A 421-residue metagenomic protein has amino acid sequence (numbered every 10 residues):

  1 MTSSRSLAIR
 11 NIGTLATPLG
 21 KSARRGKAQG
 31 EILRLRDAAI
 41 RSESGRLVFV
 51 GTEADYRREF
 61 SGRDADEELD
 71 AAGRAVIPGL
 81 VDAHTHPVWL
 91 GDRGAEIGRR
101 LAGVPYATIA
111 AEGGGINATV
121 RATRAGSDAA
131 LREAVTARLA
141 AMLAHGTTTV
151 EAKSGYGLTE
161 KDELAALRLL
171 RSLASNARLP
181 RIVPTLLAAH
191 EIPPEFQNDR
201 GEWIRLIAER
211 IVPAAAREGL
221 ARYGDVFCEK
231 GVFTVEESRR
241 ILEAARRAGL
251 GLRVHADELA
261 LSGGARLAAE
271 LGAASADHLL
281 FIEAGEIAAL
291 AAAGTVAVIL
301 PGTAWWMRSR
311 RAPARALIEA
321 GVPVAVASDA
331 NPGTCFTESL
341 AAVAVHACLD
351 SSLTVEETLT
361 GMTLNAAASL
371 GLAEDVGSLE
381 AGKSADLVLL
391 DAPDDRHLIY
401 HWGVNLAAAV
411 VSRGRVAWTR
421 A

Functional and structural regions predicted by a protein language model:
M1-S3, T17-I77, S175: Histidine-rich, glycine-flanked metal-binding segment
S4-I12: Conserved N-terminal strand/loop that marks the beginning of ABC ATPase nucleotide-binding domains
A8, D66-D70, P184, V410: Conserved beta-strand scaffold positions in the cores of enzyme catalytic domains, especially in NTP/NDP-utilizing
I12, I40, G45, G73 (+14 more regions): Divalent metal-coordination and catalytic microenvironments
A23-E31, M362-L364, S384-A421: C-terminal cap of metal-dependent C-N hydrolases
R63-A134: Metal-associated gating/positioning segment near the N- to mid-region
G115-A134, A140, T148-S262: Metal-coordinating catalytic core of metallo-dependent amide/deamination hydrolases
G251-L252, A260-S378, L390-R396, W402 (+1 more regions): Active-site-adjacent C-terminal substructures of enzyme catalytic domains
